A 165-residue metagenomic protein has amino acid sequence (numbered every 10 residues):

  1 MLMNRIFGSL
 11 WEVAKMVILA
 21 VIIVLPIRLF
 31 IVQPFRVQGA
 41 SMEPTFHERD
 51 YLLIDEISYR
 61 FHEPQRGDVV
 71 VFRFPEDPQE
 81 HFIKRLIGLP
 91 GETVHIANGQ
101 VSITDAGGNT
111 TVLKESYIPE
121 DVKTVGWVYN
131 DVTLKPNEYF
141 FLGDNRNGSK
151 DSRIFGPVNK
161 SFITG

Functional and structural regions predicted by a protein language model:
M1-K15, I22, P26, F30-R36 (+1 more regions): Soluble "head" domains of membrane/secretory-pathway proteins
